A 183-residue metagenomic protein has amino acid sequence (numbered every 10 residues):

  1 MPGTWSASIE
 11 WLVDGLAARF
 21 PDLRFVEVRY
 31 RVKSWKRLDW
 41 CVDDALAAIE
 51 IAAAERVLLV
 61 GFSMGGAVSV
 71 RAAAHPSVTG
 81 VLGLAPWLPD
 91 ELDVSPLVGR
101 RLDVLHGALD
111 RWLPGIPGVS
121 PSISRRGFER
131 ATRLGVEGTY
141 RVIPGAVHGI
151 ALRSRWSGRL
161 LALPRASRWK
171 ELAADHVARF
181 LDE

Functional and structural regions predicted by a protein language model:
M1-D22: Short, surface-exposed "cap/lid" segments of acyl-processing enzymes
S34-A52: Alpha/beta-hydrolase active-site loop
V60-S69: Gly/Ala-rich beta-loop-alpha elbow adjacent to hydrolase catalytic centers
V68-A72, L92: Hydrolases whose catalytic domains are alpha/beta-hydrolase-1, hotdog thioesterase, or metallo-beta-lactamase-like
S77-L88: A conserved short beta-strand
V98, D103-D110: Short beta-strand/loop motif that positions the catalytic acidic residue of the alpha/beta-hydrolase fold
A108-S122, H148: Acidic catalytic loop of the alpha/beta-hydrolase fold
L134-E183: C-terminal catalytic histidine-bearing segment of alpha/beta-hydrolase fold enzymes
